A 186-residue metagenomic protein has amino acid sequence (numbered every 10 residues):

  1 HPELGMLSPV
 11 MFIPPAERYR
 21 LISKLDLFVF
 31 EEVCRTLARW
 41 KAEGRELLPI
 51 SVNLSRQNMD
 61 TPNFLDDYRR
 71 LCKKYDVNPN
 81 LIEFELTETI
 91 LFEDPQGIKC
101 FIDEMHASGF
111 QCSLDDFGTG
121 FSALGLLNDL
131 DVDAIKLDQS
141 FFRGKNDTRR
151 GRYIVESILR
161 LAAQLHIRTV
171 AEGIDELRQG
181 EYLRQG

Functional and structural regions predicted by a protein language model:
H1-L4, D116: A structural micro-motif at secondary-structure boundaries
H1-P2, P15, Y19-G97, G173: Catalytic core of bacterial c-di-GMP phosphodiesterases, primarily the EAL and HD-GYP domains, capturing alpha-helical
E3-L7, G144: Regulatory loop-to-helix N-cap segments in sensory/regulatory domains that couple ligand/signal detection
S8, N63-F64, G97-I98, A123 (+2 more regions): Residues at alpha-helix caps and immediate loop-helix transition turns in enzyme cores, especially N- and C-cap
F12: Conserved, function-defining core regions and hallmark residues within catalytic/recognition domains
L25-F28, R150-S157: Conserved acetyl-CoA-binding loop-helix of GNAT-fold acetyltransferases
R69-K145, L159-G186: The catalytic core of metal-dependent phosphodiesterases that act on cyclic dinucleotides
